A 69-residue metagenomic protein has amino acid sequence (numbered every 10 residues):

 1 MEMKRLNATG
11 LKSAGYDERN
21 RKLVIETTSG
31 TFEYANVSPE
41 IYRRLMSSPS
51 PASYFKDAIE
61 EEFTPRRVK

Functional and structural regions predicted by a protein language model:
M1-K69: Acidic/histidine-enriched, beta-strand-rich ligand/metal-binding domains
